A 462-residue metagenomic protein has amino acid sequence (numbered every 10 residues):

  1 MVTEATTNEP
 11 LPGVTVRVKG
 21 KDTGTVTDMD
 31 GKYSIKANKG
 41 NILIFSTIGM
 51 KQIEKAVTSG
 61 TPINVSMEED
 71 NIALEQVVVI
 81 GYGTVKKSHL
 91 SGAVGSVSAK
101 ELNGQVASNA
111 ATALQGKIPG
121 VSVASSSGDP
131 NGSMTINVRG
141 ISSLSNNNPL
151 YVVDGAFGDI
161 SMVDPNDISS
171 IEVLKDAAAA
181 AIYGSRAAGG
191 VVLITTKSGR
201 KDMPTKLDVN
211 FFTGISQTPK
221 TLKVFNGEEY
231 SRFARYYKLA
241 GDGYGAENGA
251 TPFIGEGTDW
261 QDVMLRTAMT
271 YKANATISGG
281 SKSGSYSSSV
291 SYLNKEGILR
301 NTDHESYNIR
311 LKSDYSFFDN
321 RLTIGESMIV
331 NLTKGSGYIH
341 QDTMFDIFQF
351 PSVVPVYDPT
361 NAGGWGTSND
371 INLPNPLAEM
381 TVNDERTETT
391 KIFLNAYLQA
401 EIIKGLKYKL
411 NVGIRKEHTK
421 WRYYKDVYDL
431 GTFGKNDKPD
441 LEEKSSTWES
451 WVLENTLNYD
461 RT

Functional and structural regions predicted by a protein language model:
M1-L311, S316-F317, L322-I329, F393: Short, small/polar-rich motifs associated with maturation and membrane association, primarily at protein termini
K201-G257, I298-H304, N308-F393, K409-T462: Surface-exposed loop/interface segments of Gram-negative outer-membrane beta-barrel transport/assembly proteins
S285, G405-V412: Beta-sheet entry/capping signal
Q399, I403-K404: Long hydrophobic segments that form regular secondary structure
